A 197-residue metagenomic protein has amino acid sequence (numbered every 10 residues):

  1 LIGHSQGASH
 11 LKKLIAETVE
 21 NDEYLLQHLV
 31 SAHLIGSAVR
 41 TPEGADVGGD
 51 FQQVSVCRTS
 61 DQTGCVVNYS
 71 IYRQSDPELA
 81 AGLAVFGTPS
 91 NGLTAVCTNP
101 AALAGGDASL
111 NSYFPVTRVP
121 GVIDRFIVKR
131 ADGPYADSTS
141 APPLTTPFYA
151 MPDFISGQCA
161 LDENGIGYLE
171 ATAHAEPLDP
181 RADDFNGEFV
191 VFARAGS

Functional and structural regions predicted by a protein language model:
L1-L11: Gly/Ala-rich beta-loop-alpha elbow adjacent to hydrolase catalytic centers
A16-V190, A195-G196: Surface cap/lid and interfacial helix-loop subdomains adjacent to catalytic sites that gate substrate access
